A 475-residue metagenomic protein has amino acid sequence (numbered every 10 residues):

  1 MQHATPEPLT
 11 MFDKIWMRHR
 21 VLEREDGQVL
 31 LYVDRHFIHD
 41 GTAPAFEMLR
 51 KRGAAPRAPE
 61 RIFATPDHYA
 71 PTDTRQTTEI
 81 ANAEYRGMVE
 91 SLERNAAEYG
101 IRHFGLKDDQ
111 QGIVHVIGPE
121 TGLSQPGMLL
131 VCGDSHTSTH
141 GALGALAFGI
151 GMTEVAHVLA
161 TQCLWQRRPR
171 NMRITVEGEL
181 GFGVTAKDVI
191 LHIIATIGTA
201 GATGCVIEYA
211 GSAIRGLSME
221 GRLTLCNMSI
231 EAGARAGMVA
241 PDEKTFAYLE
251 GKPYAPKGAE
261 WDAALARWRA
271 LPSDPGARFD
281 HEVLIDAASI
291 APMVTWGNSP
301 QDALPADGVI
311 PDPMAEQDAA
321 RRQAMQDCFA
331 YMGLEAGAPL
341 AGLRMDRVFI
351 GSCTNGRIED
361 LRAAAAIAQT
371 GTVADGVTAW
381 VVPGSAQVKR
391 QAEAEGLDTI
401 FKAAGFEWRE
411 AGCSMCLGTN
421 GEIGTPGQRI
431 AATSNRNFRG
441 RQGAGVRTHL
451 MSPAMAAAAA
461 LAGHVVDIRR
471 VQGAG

Functional and structural regions predicted by a protein language model:
M1-G475: Fe-S-dependent hydro-lyases/dehydratases of central metabolism
